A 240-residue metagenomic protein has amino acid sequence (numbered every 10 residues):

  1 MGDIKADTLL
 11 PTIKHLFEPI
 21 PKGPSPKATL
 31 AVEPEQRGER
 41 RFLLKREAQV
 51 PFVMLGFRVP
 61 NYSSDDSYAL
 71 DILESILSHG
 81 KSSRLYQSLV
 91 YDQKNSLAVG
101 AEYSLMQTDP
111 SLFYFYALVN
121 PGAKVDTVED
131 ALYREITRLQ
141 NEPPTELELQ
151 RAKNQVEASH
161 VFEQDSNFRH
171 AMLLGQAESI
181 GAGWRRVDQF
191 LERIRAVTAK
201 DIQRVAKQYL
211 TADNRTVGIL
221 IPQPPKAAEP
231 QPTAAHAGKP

Functional and structural regions predicted by a protein language model:
M1-S25, L43, V53, D92-P240: Charge-rich, well-structured scaffold segments of protease-associated domains
S25-R84, Q176: His/Glu-based metal-binding/catalytic segments typifying zinc-dependent metallopeptidases
